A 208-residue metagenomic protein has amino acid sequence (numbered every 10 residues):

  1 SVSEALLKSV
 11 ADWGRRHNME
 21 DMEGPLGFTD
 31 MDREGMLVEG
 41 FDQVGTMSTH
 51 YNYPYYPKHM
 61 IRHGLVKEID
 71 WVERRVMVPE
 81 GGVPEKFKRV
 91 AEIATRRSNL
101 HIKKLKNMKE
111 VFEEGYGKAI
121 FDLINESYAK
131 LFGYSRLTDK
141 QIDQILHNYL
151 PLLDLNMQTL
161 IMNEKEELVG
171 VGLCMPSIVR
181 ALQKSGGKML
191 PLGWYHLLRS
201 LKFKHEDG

Functional and structural regions predicted by a protein language model:
S1, K104-G208: A conserved beta-strand-loop-helix scaffold within acyl/acetyltransferase catalytic domains
S1-G64, I69, K188-G208: Acyl-donor binding region in acyl/amide transferases
K8, K86-K88, Q144-I145: Residue-level detector of functional hotspots within protein domains
V10, M22-G24, R74, I102 (+2 more regions): Generic structural hydrophobic/aromatic packing signal, biased to beta-strands
G27-T29, P79, E164, S177: An acidic- and aromatic-residue-enriched active-site/binding cleft used to recognize and process polar
D32, G82, R180-L182: Residue-level signal for secondary-structure boundary sites
Q43, K88-R89, N148-L152: Short alpha-helix boundary/capping motifs
H50-G133, G170: Acyltransferase donor/substrate-recognition loop-hinge adjacent to the catalytic core
